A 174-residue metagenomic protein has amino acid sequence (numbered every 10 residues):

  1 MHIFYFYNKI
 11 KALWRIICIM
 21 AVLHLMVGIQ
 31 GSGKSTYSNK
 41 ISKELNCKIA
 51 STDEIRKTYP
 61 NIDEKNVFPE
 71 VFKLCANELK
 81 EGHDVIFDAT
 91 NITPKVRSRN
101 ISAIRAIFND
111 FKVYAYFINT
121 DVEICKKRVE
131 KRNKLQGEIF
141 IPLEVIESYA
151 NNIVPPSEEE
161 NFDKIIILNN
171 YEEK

Functional and structural regions predicted by a protein language model:
M20-H24, G82-H83: Pre-Walker A (Motif I) flank of P-loop NTPase domains
V27, V122-K174: Conserved GTP-binding G-domain of TRAFAC-class P-loop NTPases and closely related GTPase folds
G33: Conserved glycine(s) of the Walker
T36-H83: Conserved substrate/cofactor phosphate-moiety recognition/catalytic segment in nucleotide-dependent phosphotransferases
C47-I49, V113-A115, K164-I167: Conserved beta-strand scaffold positions in the cores of enzyme catalytic domains, especially in NTP/NDP-utilizing
I92-L135, S148, N152: ATP-dependent NMP and nucleoside kinases share a basic, alpha-helical "lid"
